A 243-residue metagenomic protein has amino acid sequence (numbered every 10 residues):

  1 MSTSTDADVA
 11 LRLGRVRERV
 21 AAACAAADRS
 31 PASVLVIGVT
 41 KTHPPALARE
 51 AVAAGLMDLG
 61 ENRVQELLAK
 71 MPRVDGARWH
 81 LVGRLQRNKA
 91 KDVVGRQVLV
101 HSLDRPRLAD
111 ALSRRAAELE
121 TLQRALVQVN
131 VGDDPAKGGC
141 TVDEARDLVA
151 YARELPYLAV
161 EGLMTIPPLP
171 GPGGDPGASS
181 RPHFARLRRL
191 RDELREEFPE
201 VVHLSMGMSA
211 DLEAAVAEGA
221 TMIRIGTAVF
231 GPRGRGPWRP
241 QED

Functional and structural regions predicted by a protein language model:
M1-A210, V216-E218, F230-R235: Conserved alpha/beta-domain cores
G219-I223: Conserved acetyl-CoA-binding loop of GNAT-fold acetyltransferases
T227: Glycine/alanine-rich phosphate-binding loops at beta-alpha junctions
G236-D243: Active-site loop ensemble at the mouth of alpha/beta enzyme cores that anchors a bound cofactor
